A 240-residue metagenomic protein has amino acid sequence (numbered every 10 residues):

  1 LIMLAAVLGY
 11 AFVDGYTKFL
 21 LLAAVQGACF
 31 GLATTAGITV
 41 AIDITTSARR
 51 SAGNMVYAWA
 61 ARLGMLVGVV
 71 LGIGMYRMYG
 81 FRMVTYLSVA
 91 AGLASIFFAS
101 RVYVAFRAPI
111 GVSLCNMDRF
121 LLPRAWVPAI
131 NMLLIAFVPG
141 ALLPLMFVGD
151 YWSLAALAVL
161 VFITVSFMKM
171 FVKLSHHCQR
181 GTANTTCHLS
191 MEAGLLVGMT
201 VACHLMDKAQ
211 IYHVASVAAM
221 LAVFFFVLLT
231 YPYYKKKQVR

Functional and structural regions predicted by a protein language model:
I2-D14: C-terminal ends and interior cores of transmembrane alpha-helices in multi-pass membrane transporters/permeases
L22-A60: Cytoplasmic helix-loop-helix junction between adjacent transmembrane helices in 12-TM secondary transporters
L32-T45, F162-H176: Intracellular juxtamembrane helix-capping segments at the cytosolic ends of symmetry-related transmembrane helices
R77-A90, H204-A222: A membrane-interface helix-boundary motif in multi-pass transporters
V89-A108, F225-Y233: C-terminal membrane-cytosol helix-exit motif in multi-pass small-molecule transporters
Y103-M132: Juxtamembrane intracellular "pre-TM" segments in multi-pass secondary transporters
W126-V127, N131, A136-F147: Helix-loop boundary and gating motifs at the non-cytosolic
D150-F167: C-terminal transmembrane helical hairpin of 12-TM major facilitator-type secondary transporters
